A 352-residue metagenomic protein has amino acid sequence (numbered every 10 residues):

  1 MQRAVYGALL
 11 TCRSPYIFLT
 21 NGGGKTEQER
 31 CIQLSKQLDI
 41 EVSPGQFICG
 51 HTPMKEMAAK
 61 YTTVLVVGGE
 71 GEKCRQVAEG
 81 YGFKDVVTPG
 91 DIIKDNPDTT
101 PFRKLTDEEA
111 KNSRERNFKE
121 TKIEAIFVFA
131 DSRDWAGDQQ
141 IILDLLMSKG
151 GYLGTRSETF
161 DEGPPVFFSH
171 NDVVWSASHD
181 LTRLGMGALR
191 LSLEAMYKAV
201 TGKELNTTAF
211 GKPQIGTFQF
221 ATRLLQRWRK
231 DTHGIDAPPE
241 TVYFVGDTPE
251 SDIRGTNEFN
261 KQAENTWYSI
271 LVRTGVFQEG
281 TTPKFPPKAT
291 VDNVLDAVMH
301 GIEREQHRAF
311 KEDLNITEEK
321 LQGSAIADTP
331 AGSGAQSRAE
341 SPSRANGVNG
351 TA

Functional and structural regions predicted by a protein language model:
Q2-R3, G7, G23-I48, K55-A352: Asp-based, Mg2+/Mn2+-dependent phosphohydrolase catalytic module
